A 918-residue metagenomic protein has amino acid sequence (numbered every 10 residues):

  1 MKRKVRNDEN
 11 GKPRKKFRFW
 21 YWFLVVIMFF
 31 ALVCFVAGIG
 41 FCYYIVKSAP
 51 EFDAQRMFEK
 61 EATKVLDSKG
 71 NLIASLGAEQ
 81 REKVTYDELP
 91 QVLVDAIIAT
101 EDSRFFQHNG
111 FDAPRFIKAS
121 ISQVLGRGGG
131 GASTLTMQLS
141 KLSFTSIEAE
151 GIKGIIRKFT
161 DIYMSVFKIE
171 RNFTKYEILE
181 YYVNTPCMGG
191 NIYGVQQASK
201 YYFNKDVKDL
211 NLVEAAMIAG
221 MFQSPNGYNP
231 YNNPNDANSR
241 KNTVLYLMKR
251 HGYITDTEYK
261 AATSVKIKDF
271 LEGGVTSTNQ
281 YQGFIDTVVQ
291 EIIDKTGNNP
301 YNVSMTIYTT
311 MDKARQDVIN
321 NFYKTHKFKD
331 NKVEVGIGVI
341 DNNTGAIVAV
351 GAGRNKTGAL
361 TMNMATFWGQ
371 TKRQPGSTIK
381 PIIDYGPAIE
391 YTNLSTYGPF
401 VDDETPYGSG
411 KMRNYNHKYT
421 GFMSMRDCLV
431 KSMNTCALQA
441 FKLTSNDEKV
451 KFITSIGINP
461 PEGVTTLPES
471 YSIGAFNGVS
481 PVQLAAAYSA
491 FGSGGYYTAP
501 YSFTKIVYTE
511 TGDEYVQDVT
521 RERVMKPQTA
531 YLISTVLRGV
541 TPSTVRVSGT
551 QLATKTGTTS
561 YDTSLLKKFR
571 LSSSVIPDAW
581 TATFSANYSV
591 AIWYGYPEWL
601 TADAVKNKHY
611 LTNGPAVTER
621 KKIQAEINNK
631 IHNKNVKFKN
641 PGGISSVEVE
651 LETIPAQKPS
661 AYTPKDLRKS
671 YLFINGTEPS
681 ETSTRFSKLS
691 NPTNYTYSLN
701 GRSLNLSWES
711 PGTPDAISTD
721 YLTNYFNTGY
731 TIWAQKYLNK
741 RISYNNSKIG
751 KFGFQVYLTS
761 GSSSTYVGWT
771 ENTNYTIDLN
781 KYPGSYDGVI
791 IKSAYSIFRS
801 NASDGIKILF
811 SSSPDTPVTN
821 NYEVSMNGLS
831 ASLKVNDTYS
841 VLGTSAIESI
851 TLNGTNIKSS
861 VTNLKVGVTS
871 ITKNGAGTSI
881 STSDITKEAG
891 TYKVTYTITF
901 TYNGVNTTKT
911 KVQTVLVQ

Functional and structural regions predicted by a protein language model:
M1, N10, T556-A846, I850-T851: Soluble, non-transmembrane domains of envelope/secretory-pathway proteins that act on or interact with carbohydrate
K2, E61-A62, D67-I254, N355-G358 (+2 more regions): Peptidoglycan glycan-strand catalytic modules in the bacterial/periplasmic cell-wall system
K2-S68: N-terminal type II signal-anchor transmembrane helix that functions as the membrane-insertion/stop-transfer segment
A96-I98, M248, I319, G345 (+6 more regions): Active-site SXXK
F106-R115, Y193-Q196, T255-E258, I389-G408 (+3 more regions): Short, well-structured active-site flanking segments
L125-S146, V275-S277, N393-K449, P468 (+2 more regions): Conserved catalytic neighborhood of penicillin-recognizing serine enzymes
T255-T309, Q316-E334: Non-catalytic structural connector segments
T309-F328, V350, T357-T371, V479-A486 (+1 more regions): A penicillin-recognizing enzyme superfamily signal
